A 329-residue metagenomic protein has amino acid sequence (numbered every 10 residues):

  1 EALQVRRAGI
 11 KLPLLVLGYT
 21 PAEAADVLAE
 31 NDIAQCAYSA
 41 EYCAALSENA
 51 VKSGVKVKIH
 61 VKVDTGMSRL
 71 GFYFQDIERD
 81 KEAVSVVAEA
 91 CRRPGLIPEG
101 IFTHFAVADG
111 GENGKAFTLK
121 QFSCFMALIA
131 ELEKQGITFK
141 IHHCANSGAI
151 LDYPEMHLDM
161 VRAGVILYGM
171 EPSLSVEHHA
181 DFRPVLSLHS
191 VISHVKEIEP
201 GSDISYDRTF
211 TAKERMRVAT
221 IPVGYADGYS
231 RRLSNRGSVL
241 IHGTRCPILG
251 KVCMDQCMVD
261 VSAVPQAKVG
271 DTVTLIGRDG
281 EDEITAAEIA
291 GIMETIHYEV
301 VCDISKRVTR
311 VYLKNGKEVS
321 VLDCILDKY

Functional and structural regions predicted by a protein language model:
E1-I33, A37-L46, D152: N-terminal active-site wall of soluble small-molecule enzyme domains
V5, S39, V61, I101 (+5 more regions): Conserved, mostly hydrophobic/aromatic
G9, A50, P265: Active-site catalytic pocket residues across diverse enzymes, especially alpha/beta-hydrolases
I10-L12, N31, G54-V57, L96-P98 (+6 more regions): Short coil/turn connectors at secondary-structure junctions
V16, I192, I248-L249: A structural signal for short, hydrophobic beta-strand segments that form beta-sheets in beta-rich/all-beta domains
A22, A37-A40, K115, L119-F122 (+8 more regions): Electropositive phosphate-/nucleotide-binding environments in soluble metabolic enzymes
A44, E48-K58, T65-V191, I198-E199: Active-site loop/helix belt of alpha/beta enzymes
E197-Y329: C-terminal accessory subdomain/extension
